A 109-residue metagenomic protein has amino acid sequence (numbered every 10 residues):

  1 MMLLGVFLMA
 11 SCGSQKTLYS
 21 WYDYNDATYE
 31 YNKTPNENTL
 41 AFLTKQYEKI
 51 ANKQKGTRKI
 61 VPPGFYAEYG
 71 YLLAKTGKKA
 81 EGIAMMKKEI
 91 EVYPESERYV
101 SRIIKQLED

Functional and structural regions predicted by a protein language model:
L8-S11: C-terminal motif of bacterial Sec signal peptides marking the signal peptidase cleavage site
G13-K16: Bacterial signal peptide processing site
P35-E48: Helix-turn-helix repeat elements of alpha-solenoid scaffolds
E68-Y69: Structural register within alpha-helical repeat arrays
